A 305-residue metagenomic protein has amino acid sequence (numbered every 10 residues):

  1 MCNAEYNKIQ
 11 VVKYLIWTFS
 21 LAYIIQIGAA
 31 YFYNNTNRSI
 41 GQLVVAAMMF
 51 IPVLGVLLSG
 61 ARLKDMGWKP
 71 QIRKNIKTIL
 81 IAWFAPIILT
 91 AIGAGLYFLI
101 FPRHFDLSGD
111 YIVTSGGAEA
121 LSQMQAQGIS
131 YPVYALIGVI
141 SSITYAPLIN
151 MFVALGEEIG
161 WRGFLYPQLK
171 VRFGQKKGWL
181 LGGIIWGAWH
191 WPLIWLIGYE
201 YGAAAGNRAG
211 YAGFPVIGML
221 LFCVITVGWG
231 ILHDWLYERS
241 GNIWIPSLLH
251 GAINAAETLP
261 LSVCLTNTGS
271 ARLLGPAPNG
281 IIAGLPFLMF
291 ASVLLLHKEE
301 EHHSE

Functional and structural regions predicted by a protein language model:
C2-A154, W195, Y199, T258-E305: Specific transmembrane helices
T18-L21, I185-W186, A252-I253: Transmembrane alpha-helical core residues of multi-pass small-molecule transporters, especially secondary transporters
I24, K176, L180, A204-L274: Functionally important transmembrane alpha-helices
G55-V56, G60, Y166, K170 (+2 more regions): Hydrophobic transmembrane alpha-helices
L80-R103, L181-W189, D234-R239, I243-H250: Hydrophobic alpha-helical membrane-insertion segments
A85, E158, F222-T226: Alpha-helical transmembrane segments of multi-pass membrane transport proteins
S141-L165, V227-L248, A252, M289-K298: Transmembrane alpha-helical segments in integral membrane proteins
L155-A188, W195-I197, D234-N242: Membrane-interface helix/loop boundary segments of multi-pass membrane proteins
